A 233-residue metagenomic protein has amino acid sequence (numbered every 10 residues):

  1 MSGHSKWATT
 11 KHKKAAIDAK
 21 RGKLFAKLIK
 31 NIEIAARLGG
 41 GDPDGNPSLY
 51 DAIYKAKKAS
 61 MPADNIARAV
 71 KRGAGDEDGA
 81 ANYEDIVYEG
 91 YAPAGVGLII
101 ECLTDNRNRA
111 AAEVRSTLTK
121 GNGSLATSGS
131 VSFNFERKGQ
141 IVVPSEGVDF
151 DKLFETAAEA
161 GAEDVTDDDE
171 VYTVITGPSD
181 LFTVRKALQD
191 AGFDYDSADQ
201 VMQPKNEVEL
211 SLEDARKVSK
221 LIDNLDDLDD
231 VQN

Functional and structural regions predicted by a protein language model:
M1-A126, V131-Q140, D180: N-terminal cationic and glycine-rich segments that engage phosphates or anionic surfaces
Q140-N233: Positively charged, low-complexity, intrinsically disordered RNA-binding extensions
